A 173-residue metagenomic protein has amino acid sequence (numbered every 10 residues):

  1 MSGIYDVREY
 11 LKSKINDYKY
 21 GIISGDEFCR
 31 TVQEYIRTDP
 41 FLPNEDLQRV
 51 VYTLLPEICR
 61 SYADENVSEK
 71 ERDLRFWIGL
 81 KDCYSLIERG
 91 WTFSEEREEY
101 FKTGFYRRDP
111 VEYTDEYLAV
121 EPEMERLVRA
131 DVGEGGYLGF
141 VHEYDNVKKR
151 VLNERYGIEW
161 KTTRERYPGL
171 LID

Functional and structural regions predicted by a protein language model:
M1-Q33: Short terminal alpha-helical segments
D17-F28, P40-E45, A63-E71, Y137-L138: Charged, low-complexity interaction regions
R49-C59: Amphipathic alpha-helical repeat scaffolds of TPR domains
I58-E95: Charged low-complexity stretches with an acidic bias
I87-G90, Y113, L170: Intrinsic disorder
F93-E125: Basic, amphipathic alpha-helix used for nucleic-acid engagement in HTH/winged-helix/SANT-Myb modules and analogous
E121, G133-G139: Feature detects long, helix-prone N-terminal segments enriched in hydrophobes
Y137-D173: Amphipathic alpha-helical packing elements
